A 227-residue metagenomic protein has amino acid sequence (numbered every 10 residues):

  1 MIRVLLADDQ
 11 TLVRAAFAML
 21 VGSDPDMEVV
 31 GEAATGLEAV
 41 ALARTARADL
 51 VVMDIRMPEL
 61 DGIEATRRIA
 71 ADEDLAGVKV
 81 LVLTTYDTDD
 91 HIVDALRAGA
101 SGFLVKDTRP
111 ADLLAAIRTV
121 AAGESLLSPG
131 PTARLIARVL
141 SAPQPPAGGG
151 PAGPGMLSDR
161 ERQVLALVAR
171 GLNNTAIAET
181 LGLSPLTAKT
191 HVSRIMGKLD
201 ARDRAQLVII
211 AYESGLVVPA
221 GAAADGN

Functional and structural regions predicted by a protein language model:
D8, D54, T84: Active-site residues of response regulator receiver
D26-A34, L42, A201: Short hydrophobic/Thr-rich beta-strand motif most characteristic of the beta2 strand and flanking loop of CheY-like
T35-E38, L60-R67: Acidic catalytic/metal-coordinating carboxylates
A46-V52: Active-site beta3 strand of CheY-like receiver
M57: Receiver (REC) domain active-site loop signature in two-component systems and cognate sites in sensor histidine kinases
I92-R97, G102, D107-D159, Q163 (+1 more regions): Short, flexible helix-to-coil linker/hinge segments that flank and couple to helix-turn-helix
G171-Q206: Recognition helix of helix-turn-helix DNA-binding domains
M196-N227: Basic, Lys/Arg-enriched C-terminal extension of HTH/homeodomain DNA-binding domains
